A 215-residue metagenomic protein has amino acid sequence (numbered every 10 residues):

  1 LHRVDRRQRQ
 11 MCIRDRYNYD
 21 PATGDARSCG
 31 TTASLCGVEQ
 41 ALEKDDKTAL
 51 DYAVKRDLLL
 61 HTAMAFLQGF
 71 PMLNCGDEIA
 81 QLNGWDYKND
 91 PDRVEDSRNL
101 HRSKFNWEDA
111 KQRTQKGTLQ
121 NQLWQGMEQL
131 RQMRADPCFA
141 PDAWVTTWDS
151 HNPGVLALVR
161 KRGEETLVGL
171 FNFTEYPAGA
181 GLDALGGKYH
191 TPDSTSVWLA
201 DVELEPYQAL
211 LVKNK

Functional and structural regions predicted by a protein language model:
L1-I13: Single conserved hydrophobic/aromatic residue that forms the stacking wall/gate of nucleotide- or nucleobase-binding
V38-Y52: The substrate-binding groove and active-site-proximal loops of carbohydrate-active enzymes, especially glycoside
A49, L58-N83, K104-L167: Glycan-recognition and catalytic regions of carbohydrate-active enzymes
A80-W85, P177-G179: Short catalytic/ligand-binding loop motif for oxyanion handling, primarily in non-cytosolic enzymes, centered on
G169-E175: Asparagine-centered strand-capping/turn motif at beta-strand->loop junctions
Y176-S194: Beta-strand-rich binding/interaction modules
H190-L204: Solvent-exposed beta-strand/loop surfaces of large extracellular or lumenal domains
A200-K215: C-terminal beta-strand-rich structural cap/linker in extracellular carbohydrate-active enzymes
